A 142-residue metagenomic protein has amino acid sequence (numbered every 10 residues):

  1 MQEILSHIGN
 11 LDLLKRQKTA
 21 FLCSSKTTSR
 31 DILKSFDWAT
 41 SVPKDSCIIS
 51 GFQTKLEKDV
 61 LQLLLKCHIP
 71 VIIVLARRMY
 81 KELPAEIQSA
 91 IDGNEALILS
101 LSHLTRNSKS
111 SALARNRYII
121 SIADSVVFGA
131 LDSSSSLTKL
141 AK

Functional and structural regions predicted by a protein language model:
M1-K142: Glycine-biased, small-residue-rich flexible motifs in mid-sequence functional cores and linkers
